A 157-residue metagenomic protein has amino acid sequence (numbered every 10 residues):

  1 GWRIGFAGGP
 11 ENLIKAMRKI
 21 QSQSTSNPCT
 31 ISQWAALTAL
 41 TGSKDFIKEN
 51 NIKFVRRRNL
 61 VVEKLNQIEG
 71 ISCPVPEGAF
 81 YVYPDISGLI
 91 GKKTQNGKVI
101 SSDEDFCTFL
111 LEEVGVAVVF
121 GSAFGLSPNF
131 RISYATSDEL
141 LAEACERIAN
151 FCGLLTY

Functional and structural regions predicted by a protein language model:
G1-Y157: PLP-dependent class I/II
